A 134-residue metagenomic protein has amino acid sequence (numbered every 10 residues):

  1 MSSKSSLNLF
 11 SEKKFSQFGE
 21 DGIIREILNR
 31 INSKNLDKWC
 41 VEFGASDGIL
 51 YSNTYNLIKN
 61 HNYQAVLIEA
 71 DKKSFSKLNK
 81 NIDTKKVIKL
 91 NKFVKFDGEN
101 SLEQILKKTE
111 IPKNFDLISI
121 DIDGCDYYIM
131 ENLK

Functional and structural regions predicted by a protein language model:
M1-L9: Non-catalytic N-terminal targeting/anchoring module and adjacent flexible stem/linker that precedes the structured
N8-K108, L117-I120: SAM cofactor-binding core of SAM-dependent methyltransferases, primarily the Rossmann-like beta-alpha-beta module
F115-L117, I129-M130: Short helix-to-loop capping/linker segments positioned immediately adjacent to catalytic or ligand/cofactor-binding
D123: Short His-centered aromatic/hydrophobic patch
D126-K134: A short alpha/beta connector and helix-capping loop motif
